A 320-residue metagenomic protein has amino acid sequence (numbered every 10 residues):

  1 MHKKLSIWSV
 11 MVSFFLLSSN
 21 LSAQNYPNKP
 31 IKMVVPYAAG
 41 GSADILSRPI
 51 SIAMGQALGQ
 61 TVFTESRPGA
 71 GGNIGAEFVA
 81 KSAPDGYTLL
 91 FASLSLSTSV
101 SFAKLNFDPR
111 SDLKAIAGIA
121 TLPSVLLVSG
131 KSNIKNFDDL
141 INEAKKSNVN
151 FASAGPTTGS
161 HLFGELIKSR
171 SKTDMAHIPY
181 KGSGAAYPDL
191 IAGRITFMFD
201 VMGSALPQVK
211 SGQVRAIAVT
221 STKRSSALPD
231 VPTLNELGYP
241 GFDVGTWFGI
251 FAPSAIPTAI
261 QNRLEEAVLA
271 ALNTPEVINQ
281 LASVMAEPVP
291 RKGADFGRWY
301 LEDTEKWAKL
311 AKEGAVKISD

Functional and structural regions predicted by a protein language model:
M1-V10: Bacterial N-terminal signal peptides that target proteins for export
S9-S18: Bacterial N-terminal signal peptides
A23-D112, N148-N150, P156, S160 (+5 more regions): N-terminal (or domain-start) structured segment
N28-P30, S169, T258-D320: An extracytoplasmic/periplasmic, membrane-proximal ligand-sensing/linker region
K81-Y87, V100-A185, L234, W247-Q280: Hinge/capping helix and adjacent helix->loop/strand transition within the periplasmic-binding protein
S95-K104, L166-R170, F197-V231, A308: A ligand-binding cleft/hinge motif common to bilobed small-molecule-binding domains
T121, A205-N273, E302-E305, S319: C-terminal lobe and pocket-closing loops of periplasmic/extracytoplasmic Venus-flytrap solute-binding proteins
